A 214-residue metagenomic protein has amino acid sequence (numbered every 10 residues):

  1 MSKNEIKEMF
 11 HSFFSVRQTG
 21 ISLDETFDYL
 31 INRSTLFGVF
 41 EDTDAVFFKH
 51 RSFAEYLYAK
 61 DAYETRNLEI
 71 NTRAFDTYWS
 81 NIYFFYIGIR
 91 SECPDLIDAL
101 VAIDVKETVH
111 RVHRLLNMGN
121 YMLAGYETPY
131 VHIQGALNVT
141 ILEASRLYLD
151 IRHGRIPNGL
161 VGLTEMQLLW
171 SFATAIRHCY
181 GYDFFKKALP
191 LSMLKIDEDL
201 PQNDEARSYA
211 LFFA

Functional and structural regions predicted by a protein language model:
M1-A59, T65: Extended helical regulatory/linker subdomains that flank P-loop NTPase cores
K7-H11, D24, S34, H50-E55 (+4 more regions): Generic intrinsically disordered, low-complexity segments enriched for polar/acidic and small residues
K60-P201: Hydrophobic repeat-domain scaffold segments
L200-F213: Short, intrinsically disordered, charge-balanced linker/junction segments flanking boundaries in proteins
